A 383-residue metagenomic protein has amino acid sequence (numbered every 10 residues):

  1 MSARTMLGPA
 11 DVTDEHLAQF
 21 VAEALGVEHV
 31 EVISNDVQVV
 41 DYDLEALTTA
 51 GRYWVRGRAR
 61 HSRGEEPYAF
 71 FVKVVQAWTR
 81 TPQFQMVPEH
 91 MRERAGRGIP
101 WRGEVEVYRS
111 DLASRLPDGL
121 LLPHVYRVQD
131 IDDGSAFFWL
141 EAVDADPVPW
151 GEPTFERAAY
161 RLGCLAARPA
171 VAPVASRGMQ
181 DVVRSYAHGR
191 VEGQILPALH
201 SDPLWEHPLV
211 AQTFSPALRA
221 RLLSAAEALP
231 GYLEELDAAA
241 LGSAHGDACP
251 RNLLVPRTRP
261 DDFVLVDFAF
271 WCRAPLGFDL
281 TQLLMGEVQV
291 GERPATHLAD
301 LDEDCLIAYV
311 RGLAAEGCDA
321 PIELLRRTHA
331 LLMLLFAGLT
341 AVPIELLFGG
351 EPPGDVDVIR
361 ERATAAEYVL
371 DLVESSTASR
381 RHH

Functional and structural regions predicted by a protein language model:
M1-D133, P256-R259, F263, H383: Conserved NTP-binding catalytic cores of kinases and kinase-like/nucleotidyltransferase enzymes across multiple kinase
G51-G64, F71, L229-F278: Active-site acidic catalytic loop and adjacent metal/ATP-binding pocket of ATP-dependent phosphoryl transfer enzymes
E93-R94, G277-G317, L334-P352: Active-site activation/catalytic loop segments of kinase-like enzymes and analogous catalytic loops in related
G103-E106, S110-A113, L306-D319: Acidic, metal/cofactor-coordinating or nucleic-acid-engaging core segments within structured domains
L122-V125, Q129-D130, A172-A187, A320-R327: Short, glycine/acidic-rich hinge or "gate" loops at secondary-structure transitions that mediate conformational
S135-D144: Conserved short submotifs of the Hanks-type protein kinase catalytic core that shape the nucleotide-binding pocket
V143-A158, C164, V171-H245, L254-R259 (+1 more regions): ATP-dependent phospho-/nucleotidyl transfer catalytic cores
L331-H383: ATP/Mg2+ or Mg2+-diphosphate-binding catalytic cores that bind nucleotide phosphates or diphosphates via glycine-rich
